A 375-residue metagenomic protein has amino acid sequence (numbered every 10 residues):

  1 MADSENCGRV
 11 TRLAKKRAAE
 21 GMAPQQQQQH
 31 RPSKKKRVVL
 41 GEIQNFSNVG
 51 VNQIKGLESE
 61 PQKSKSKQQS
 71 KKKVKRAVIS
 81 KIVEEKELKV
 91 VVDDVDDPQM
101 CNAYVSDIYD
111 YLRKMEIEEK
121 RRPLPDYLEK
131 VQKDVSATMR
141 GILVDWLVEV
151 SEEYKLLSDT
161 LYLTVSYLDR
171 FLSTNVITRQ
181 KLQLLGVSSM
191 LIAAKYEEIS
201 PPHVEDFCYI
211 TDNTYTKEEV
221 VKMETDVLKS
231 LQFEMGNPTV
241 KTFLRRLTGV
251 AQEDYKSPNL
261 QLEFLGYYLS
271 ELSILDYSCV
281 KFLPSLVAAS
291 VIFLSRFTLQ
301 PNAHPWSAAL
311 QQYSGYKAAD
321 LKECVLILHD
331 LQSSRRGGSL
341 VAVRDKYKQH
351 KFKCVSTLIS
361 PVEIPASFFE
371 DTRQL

Functional and structural regions predicted by a protein language model:
M1-V187, L191-L375: Acidic, serine/threonine-rich low-complexity regulatory regions at protein termini of eukaryotic cell-cycle
